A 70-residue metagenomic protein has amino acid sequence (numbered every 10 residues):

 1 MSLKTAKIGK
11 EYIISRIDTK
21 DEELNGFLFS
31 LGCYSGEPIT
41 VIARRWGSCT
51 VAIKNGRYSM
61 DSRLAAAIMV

Functional and structural regions predicted by a protein language model:
S2-T5, A66: Intrinsically disordered, low-complexity, charged/polar segments
T5, R16, V41-A43: A residue-level detector for short acidic-glycine micro-motifs
I14-R16, S30-G32, T50-K54: Short, acidic/hydrophobic/Gly-rich beta-strand patch recurrent on exposed beta strands that often constitutes part
E23-F27: Short alpha-helix capping/helix-loop boundary micro-motifs
I42-V70: C-terminal structural segments of small proteins and small subunits
